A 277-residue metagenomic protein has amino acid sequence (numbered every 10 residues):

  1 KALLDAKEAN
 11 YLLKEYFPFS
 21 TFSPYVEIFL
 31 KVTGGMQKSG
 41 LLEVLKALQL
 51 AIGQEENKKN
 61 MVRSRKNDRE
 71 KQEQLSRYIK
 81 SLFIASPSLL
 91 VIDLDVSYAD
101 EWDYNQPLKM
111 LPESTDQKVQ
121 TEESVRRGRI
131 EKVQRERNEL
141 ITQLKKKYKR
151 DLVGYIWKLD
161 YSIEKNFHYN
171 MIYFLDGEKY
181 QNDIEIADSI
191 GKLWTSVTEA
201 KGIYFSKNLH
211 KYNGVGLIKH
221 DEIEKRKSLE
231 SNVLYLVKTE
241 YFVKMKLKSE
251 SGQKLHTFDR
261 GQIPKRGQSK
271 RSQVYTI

Functional and structural regions predicted by a protein language model:
K1-F22: Long, charge-dense tracts
A2, L12, Y25, V44-A47 (+1 more regions): Charge-rich, solvent-exposed alpha-helical interaction surfaces
F17, T21-L41, N57-A85, K109-T115 (+1 more regions): Catalytic "initiation/cleavage/transfer" segments centered on a nucleophilic residue and adjacent nucleic-acid-engaging
K46-M61: Eukaryotic intrinsically disordered, low-complexity regions enriched in serine, threonine, and proline
S76-I156: Signature for HUH/AEP ssDNA processing cores
D95-S97, D160, T239: Structured loops at beta-to-helix junctions and adjacent beta-edge loops in soluble globular domains
A99-D103, F174-K179: A short, flexible beta-alpha/helix-coil linker loop
G154-E178: Histidine-centered divalent-metal-coordination microenvironment in nucleic-acid enzymes
